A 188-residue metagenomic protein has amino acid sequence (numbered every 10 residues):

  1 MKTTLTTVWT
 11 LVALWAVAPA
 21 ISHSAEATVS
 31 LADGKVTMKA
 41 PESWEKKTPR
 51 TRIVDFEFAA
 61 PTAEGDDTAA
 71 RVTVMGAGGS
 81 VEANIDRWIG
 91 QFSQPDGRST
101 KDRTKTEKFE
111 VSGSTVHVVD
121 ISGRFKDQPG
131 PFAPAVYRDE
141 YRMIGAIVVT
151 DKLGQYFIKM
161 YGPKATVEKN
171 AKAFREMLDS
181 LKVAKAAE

Functional and structural regions predicted by a protein language model:
M1-T6: Positively charged n-region of N-terminal signal peptides that target proteins for export
V8-P19: Bacterial N-terminal signal peptides
A20-A27: Boundary at the C-terminal end of the N-terminal hydrophobic targeting segment
G34, S43, P49, A77-G79 (+3 more regions): Solvent-exposed coil/turn segments that connect beta secondary-structure elements in extracytoplasmic/periplasmic
K35, M75-A83, R138, K164-R175: Soluble non-cytosolic domains of exported or imported proteins
T37-G97: Secretory pathway targeting signatures of secreted, lumenal, and periplasmic proteins
W44, K152-E188: Surface-exposed amphipathic alpha-helical segments
I53, D86-V149: Signature of long, low-cysteine stretches enriched in small and polar/charged residues
